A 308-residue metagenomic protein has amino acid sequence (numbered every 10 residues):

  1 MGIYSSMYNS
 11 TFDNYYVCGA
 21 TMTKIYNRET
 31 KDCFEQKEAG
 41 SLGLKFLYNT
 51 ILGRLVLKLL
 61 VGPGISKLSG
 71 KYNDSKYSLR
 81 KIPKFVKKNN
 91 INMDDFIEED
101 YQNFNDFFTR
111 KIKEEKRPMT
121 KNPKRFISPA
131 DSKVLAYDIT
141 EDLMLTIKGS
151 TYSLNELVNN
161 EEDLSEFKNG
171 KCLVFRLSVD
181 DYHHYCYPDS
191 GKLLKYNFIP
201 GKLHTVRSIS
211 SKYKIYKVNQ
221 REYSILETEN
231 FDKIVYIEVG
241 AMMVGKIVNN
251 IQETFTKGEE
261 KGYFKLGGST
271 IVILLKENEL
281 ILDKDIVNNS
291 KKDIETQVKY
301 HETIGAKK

Functional and structural regions predicted by a protein language model:
G2-Y4, Y8-K308: Contiguous, well-folded functional domains in the mature portion of proteins
